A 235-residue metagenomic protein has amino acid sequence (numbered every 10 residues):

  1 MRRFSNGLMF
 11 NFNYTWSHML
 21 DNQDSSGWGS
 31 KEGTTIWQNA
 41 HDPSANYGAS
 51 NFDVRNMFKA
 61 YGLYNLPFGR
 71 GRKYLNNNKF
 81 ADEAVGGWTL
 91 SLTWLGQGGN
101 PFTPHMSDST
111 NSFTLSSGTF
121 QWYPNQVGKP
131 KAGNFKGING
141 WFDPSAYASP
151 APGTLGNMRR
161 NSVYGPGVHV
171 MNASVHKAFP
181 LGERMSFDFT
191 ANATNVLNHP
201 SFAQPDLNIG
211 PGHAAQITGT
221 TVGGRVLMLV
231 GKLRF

Functional and structural regions predicted by a protein language model:
M1-F235: Short, solvent-exposed micro-motifs at the edges of structured domains
